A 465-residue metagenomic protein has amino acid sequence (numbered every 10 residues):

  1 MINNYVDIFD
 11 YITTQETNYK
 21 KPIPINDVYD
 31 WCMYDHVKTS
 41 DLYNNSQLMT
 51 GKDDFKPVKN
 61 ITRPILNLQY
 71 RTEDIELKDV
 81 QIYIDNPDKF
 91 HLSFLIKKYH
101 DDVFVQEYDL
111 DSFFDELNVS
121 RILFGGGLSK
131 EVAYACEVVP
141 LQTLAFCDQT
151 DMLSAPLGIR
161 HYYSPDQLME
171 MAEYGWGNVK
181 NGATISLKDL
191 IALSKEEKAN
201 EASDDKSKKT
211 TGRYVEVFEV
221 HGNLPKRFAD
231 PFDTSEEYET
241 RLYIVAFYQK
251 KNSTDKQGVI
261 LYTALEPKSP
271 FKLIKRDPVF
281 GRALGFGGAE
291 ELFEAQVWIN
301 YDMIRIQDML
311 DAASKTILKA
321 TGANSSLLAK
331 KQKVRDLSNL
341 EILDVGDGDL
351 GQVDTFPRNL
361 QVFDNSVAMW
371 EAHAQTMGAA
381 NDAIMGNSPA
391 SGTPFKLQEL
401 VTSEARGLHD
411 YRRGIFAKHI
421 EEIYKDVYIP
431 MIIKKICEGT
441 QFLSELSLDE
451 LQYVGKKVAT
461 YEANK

Functional and structural regions predicted by a protein language model:
M1-D233, E237-Y238, V362-M369, N387 (+4 more regions): Extended, helix-rich architectural segments
D79, D111-S120, K130-A135, L310-G322 (+2 more regions): Short coil/turn segments at secondary-structure boundaries
D85, F114, L284, R358-N359 (+1 more regions): Residue-level detector of alpha-helix boundaries and kinks
E107-Y108, R121, K198, M303-L310 (+3 more regions): A generic secondary-structure signal for well-formed alpha-helical elements
K130-V132, Q142, T393-K465: Extended amphipathic alpha-helical segments with heptad-repeat/coiled-coil character used for oligomerization, fusion
G175, V353-D364, D426-C437: Short secondary-structure transition/capping segments
K195, K268, Q375-M385, F442-T460: Short flexible/disordered coil segments
F218, G222, K226-K396: Extended, charged amphipathic alpha-helical segments
